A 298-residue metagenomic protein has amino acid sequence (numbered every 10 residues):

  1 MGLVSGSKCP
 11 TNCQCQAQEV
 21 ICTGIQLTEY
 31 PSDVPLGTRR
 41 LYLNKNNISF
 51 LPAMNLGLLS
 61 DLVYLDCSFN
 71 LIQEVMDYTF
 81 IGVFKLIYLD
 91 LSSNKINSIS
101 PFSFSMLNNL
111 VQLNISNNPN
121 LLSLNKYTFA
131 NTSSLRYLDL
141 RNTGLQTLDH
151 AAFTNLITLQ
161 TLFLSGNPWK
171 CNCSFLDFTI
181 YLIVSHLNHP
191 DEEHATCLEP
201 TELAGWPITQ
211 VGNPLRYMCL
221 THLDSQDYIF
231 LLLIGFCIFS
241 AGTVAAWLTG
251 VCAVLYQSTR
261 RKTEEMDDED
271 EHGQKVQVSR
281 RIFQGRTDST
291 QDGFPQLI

Functional and structural regions predicted by a protein language model:
M1-C9, C13-Q16, P168-I298: Membrane-proximal C-terminal cap and juxtamembrane stalk of leucine-rich repeat ectodomains
C15-L71, D77: LRR N-terminal entry segment and analogous cap-like coil->beta motifs
Q18-V20, R39-L43, L62-C67, L86-L91 (+3 more regions): Conserved hydrophobic beta-strand positions in leucine-rich repeat
I25, N46, C67-N70, N94 (+3 more regions): Consensus "Asn ladder" position of solenoid repeat domains
T28, S49, I72-Q73, N97 (+5 more regions): Leucine-rich repeat
D33-T38, G57-D61, I81-L86, S105-L110 (+5 more regions): Leucine-rich repeat
F84-G144: Eukaryotic tandem repeat interaction scaffolds
T143-P168: Repeat-solenoid scaffold signature
